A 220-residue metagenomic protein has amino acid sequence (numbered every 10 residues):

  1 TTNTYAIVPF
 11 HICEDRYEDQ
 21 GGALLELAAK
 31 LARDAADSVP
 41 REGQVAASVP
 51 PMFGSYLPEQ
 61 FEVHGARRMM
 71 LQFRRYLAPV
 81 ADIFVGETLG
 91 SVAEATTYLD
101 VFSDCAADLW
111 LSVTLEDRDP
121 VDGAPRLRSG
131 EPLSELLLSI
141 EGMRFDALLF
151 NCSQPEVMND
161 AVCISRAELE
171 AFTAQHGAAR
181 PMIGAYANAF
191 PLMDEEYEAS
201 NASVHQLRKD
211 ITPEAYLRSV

Functional and structural regions predicted by a protein language model:
T1-V220: Domain-level signal for soluble alpha/beta catalytic cores
